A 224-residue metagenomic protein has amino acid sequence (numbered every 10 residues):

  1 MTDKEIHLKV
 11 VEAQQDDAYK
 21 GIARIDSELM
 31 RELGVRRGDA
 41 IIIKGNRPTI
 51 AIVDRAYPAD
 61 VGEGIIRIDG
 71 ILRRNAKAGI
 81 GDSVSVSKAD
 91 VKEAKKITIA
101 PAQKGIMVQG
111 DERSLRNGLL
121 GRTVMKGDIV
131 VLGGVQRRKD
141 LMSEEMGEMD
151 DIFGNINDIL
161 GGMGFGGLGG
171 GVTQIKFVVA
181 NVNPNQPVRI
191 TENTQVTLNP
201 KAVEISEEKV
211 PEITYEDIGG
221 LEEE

Functional and structural regions predicted by a protein language model:
M1-V10: Short, low-complexity N-terminal leaders and the immediately following helix N-cap/first helix
I6, G21-R24: Eukaryotic beta-rich interaction modules
S27-R31, R36-E223: AAA+ P-loop ATPase mechanoenzymes
